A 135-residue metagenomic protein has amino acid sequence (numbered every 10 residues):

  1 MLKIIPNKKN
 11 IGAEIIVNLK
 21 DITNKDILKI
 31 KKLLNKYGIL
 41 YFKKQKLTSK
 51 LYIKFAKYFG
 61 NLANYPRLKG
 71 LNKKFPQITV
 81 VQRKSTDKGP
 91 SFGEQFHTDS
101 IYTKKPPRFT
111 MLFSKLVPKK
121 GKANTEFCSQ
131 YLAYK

Functional and structural regions predicted by a protein language model:
L2-K135: Non-heme Fe(II) oxygenase catalytic core, chiefly the N-lobe of the double-stranded beta-helix
